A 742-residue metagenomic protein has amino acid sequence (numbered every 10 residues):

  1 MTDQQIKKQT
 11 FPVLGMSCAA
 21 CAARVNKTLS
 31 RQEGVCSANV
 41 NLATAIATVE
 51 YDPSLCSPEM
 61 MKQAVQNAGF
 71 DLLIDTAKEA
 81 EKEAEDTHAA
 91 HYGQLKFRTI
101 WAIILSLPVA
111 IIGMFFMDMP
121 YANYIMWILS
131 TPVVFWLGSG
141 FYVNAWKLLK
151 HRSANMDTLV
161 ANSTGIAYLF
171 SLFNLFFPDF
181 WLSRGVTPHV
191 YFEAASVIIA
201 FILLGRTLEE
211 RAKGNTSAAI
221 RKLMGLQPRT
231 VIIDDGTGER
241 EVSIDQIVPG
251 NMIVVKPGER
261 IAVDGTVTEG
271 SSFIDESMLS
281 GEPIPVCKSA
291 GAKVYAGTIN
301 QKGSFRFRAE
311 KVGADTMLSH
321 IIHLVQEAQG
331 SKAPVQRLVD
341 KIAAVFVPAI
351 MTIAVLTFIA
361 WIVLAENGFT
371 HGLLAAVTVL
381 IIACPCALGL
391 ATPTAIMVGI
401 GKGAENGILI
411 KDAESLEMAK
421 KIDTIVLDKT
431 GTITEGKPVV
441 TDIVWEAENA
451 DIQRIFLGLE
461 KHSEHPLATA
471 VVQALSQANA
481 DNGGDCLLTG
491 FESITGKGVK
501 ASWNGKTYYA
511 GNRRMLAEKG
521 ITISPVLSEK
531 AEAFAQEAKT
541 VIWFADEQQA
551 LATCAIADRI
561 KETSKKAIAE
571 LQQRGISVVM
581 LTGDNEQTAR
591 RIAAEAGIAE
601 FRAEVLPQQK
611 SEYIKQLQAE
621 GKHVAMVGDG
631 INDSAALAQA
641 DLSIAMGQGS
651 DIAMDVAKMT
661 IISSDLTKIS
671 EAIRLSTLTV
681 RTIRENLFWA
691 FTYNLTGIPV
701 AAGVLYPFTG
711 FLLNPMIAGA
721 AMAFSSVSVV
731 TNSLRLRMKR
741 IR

Functional and structural regions predicted by a protein language model:
M1-Y121, K222, T237-E239, S319 (+3 more regions): Flexible metal-binding regulatory segments at protein termini and peripheral loops
I6, A23, I410, G505 (+2 more regions): Conserved ATP-binding TGD loop and adjacent catalytic N/P-domain core of P-type ATPases
M60, Q66-A77, E81-E83, N123-M126 (+8 more regions): Actuator/coupling domain of P-type ATPases
T99-V109, G165, L338-E366, A375-C384 (+2 more regions): Bilayer-spanning, highly hydrophobic alpha-helical transmembrane segments
S106, L467, Q477-R591, L606: Signature of the cytosolic headpiece of P-type E1-E2 ATPases
F115-D118, K150, L169, K402 (+8 more regions): Membrane-embedded alpha-helical bundles of multi-pass transporters
W146-H151, R211-L226, T394-A413, L734-R742: Juxtamembrane helix-loop transition segments at the membrane interface in multi-pass membrane proteins
L279, L338, L374, A387-L459 (+3 more regions): Conserved catalytic phosphorylation-site environment of P-type ATPases
